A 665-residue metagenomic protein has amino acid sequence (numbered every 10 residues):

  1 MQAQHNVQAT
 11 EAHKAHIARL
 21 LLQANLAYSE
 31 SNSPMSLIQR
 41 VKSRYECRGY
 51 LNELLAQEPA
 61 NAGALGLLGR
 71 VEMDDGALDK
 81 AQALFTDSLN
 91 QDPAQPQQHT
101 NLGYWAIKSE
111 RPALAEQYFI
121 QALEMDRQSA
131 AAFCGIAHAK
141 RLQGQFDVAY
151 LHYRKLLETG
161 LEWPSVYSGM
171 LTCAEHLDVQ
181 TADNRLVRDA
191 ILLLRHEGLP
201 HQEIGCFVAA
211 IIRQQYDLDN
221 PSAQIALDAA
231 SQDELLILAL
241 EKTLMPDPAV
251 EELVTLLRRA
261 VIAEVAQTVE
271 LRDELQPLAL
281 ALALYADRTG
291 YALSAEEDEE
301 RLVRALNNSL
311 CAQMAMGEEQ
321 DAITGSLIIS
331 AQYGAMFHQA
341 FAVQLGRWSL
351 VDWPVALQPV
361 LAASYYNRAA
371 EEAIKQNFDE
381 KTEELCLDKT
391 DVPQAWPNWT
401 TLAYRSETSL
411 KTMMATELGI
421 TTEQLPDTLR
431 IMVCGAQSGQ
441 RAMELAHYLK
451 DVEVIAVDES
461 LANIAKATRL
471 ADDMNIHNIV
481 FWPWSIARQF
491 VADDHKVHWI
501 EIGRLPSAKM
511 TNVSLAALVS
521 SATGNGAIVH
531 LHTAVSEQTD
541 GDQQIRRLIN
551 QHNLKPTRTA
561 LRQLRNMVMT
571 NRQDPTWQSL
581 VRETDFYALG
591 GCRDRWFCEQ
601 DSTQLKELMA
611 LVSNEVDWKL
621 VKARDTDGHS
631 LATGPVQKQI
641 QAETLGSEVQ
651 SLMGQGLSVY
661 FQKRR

Functional and structural regions predicted by a protein language model:
I17, A62-G63, P96-Q97, A130-A131 (+1 more regions): Helix-start (N-cap) detector for alpha-helical repeat units in TPR-like alpha-solenoids, especially tetratricopeptide
H138, L142, Y150-E384, W618 (+2 more regions): N-terminal accessory segments
H196-E197, T289, D574-R665: Rossmann-like AdoMet/SAM-dependent catalytic core
I528-D574: Conserved class I S-adenosyl-L-methionine
